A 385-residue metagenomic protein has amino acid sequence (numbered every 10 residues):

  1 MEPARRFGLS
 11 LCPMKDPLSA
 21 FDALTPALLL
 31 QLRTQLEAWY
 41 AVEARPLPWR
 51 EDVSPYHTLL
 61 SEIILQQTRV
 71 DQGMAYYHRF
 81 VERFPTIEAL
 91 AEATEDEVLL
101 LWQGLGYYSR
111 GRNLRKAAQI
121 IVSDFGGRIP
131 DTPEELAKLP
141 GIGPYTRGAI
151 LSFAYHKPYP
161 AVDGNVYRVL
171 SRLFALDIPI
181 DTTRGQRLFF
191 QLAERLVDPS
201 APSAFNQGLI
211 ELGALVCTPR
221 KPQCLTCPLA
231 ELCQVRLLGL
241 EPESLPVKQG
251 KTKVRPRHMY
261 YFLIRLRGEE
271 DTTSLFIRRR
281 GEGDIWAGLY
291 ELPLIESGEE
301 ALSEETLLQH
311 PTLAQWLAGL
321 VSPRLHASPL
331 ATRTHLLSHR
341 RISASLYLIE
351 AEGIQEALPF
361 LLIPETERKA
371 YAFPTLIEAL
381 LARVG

Functional and structural regions predicted by a protein language model:
R5-R6: Basic polycationic patches enriched in arginine
L9-P46, E51, A214-G385: Intrinsically disordered, low-complexity, charged terminal extensions of DNA damage-control enzymes
A20-L30, Q35, W39-L225, L229-E243 (+1 more regions): Catalytic cores of DNA base-excision repair glycosylases
